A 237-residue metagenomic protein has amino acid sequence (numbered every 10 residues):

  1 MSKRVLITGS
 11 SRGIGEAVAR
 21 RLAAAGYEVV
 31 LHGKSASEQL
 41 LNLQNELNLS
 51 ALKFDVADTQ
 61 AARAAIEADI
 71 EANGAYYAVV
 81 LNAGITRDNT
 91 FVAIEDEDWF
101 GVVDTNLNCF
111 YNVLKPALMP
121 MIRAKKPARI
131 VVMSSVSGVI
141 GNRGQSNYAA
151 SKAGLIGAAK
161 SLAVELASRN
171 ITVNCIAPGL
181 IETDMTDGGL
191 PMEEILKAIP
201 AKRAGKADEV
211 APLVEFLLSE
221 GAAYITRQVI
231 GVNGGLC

Functional and structural regions predicted by a protein language model:
S11-R12: Conserved glycine-rich cofactor-binding loop
A25-L41: Conserved glycine-rich Rossmann-like NAD(P)H-binding loop of the short-chain dehydrogenase/reductase
T90-F91, E95-V103, I195: Substrate-binding pocket helix/loop in short-chain dehydrogenase/reductase
L114, S151, A159: Active-site helix of classical SDR
M119, V164-S168, A223: Alpha-helical segment proximal to the catalytic Tyr-Lys
S135: Residue(s) in the substrate-gating loop at a strand-loop-helix junction that position the organic substrate next
I171, K206-V232: C-terminal substrate-recognition "lid" of short-chain dehydrogenase/reductases
